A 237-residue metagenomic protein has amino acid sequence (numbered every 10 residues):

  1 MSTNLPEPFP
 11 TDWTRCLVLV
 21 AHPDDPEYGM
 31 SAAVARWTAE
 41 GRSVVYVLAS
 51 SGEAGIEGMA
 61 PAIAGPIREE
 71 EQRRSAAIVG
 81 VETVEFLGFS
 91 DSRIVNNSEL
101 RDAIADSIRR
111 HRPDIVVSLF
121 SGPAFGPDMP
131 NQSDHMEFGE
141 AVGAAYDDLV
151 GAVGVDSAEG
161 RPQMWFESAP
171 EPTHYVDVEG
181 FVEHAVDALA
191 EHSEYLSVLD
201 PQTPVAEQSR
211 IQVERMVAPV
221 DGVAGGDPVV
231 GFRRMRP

Functional and structural regions predicted by a protein language model:
M1-L17, N97-P237: Metal-dependent de-N-acetylase/amidase catalytic core
M1-R112: Active-site rim/loop-helix segments in enzyme catalytic domains that contact anionic ligands
